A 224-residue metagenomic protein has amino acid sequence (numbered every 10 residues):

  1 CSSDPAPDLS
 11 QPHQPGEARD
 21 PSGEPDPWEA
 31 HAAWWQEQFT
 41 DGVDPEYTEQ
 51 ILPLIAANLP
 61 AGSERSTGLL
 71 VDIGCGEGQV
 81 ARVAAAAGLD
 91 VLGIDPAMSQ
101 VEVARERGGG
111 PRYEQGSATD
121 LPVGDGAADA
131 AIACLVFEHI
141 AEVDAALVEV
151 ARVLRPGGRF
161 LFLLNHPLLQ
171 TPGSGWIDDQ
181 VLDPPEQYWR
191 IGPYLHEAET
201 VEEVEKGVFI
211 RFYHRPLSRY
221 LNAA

Functional and structural regions predicted by a protein language model:
C1-R65, Q79-V83, Q100-V103, R107: Conserved class I S-adenosyl-L-methionine
L69, D90, R112, A127-D129 (+1 more regions): Structural signature of beta-strand start/N-cap positions in the alpha/beta core of ABC transporter nucleotide-binding
V71-I73, E77-D120: Class I SAM-dependent methyltransferase SAM/SAH-binding core
T119-A131: A short acidic, Gly/Pro-enriched loop at the edge of an enzyme's catalytic core that lines a small-molecule cofactor
A130-V143: A short SAM/SAH-binding and catalytic strip from SAM-dependent methyltransferases
D144-R159: A short glycine-rich, Lys/Arg-flanked "PGG" loop and its adjoining helix->strand segment in the class I
R159-E199: Conserved class I S-adenosyl-L-methionine
A198, R211-A224: Short alpha-helix
